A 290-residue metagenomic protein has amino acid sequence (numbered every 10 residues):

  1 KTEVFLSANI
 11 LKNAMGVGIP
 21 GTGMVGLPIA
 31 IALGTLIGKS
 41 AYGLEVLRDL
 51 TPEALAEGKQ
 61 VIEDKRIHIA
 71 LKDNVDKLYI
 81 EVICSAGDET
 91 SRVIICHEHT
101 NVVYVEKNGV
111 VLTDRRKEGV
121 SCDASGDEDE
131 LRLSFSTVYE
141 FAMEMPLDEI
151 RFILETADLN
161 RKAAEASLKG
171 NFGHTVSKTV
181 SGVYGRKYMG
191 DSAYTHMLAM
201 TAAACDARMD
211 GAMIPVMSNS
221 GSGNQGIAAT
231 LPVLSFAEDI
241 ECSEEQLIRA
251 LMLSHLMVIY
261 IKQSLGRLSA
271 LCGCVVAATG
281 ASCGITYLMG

Functional and structural regions predicted by a protein language model:
K1, G226-S243, C283-G290: Alpha-helical support elements that line or immediately flank enzyme active sites and cofactor-binding pockets
K1, I214-L231, C272-V276: Conserved phosphate/anionic-ligand binding catalytic regions in large, soluble enzymes, centered on
K1-E3, V183-A202, L234-L253: An acidic intrinsically disordered interaction segment
T2-S40, G58-R66, Q246-G290: A structural-propensity feature for long, helix-poor, extended segments
N9-K12, M197-V216, H255-Q263: Short, hydrophobic/aliphatic alpha-helical segments
P20, M24, P28, L47-L55 (+11 more regions): Generic structural signal for well-ordered, non-membrane alpha-helical segments in soluble metabolic enzymes
Y42-S85, D239-E245, L251-V258: Contiguous domain-boundary segments centered on the initiation and propagation of an alpha-helix
E63-G211: Signature of multi-pass transmembrane helix bundles
